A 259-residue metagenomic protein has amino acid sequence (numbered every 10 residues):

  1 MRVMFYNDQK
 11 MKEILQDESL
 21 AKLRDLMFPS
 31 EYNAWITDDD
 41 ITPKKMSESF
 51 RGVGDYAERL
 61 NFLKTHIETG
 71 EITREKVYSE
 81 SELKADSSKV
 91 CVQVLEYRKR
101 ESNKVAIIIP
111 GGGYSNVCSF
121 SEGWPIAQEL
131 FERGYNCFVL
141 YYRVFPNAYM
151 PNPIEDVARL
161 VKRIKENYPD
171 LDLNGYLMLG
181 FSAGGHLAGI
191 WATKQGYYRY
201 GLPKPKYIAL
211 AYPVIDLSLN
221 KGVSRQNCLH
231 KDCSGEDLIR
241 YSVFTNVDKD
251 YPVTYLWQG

Functional and structural regions predicted by a protein language model:
M1-G259: Alpha/beta-hydrolase superfamily serine-hydrolase fold, recognizing
